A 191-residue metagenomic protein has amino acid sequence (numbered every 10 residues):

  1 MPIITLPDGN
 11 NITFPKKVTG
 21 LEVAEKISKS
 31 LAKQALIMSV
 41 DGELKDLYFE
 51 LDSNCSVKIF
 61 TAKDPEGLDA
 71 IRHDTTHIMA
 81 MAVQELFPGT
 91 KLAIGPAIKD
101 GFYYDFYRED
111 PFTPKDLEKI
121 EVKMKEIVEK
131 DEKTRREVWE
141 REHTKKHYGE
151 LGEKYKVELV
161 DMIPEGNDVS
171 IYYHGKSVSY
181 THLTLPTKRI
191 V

Functional and structural regions predicted by a protein language model:
M1-G9: Eukaryote-biased recognition of intrinsically disordered, low-complexity regulatory segments
N10-V18: Short, contiguous acidic and Ser/Thr-rich linear segments
V18-K29: Short amphipathic, charge-patterned alpha-helical segments
A35-Y48: Short acidic beta-strand-loop surface patches of small beta-rich interaction domains
P96-Y103: Short, conserved phosphate-binding/catalytic loop or strand-edge motifs used in phosphoryl-/nucleotidyl-transfer
D110-Y180: Acidic low-complexity segments
T181-T187: Conserved small/polar residues in nucleotide/adenosyl-binding loops
